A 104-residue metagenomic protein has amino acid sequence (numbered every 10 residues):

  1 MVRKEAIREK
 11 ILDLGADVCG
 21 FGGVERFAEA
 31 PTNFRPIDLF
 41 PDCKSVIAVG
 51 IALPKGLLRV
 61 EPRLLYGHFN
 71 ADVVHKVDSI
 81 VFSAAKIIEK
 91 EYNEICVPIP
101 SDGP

Functional and structural regions predicted by a protein language model:
M1-P104: Auxiliary alpha/beta "docking" domains used to position bulky ligands
